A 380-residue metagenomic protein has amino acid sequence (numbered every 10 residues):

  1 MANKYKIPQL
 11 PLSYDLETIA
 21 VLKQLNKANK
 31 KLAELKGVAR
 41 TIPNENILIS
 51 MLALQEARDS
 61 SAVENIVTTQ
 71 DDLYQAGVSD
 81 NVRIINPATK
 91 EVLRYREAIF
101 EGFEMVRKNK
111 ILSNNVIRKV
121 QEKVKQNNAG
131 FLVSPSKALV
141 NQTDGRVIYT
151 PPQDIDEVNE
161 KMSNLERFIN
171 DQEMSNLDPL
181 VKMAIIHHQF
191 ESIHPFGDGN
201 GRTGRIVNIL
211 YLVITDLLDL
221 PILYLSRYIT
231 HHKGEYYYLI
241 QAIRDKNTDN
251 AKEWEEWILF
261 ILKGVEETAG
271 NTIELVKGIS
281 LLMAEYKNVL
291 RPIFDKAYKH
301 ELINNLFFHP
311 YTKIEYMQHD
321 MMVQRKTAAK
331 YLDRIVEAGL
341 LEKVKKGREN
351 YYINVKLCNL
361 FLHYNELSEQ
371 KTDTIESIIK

Functional and structural regions predicted by a protein language model:
M1-K380: FIC/Doc superfamily catalytic core
